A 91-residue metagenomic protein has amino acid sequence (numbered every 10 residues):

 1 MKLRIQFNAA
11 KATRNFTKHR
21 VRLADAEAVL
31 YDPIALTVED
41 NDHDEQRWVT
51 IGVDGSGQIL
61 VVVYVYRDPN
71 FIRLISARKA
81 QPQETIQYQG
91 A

Functional and structural regions predicted by a protein language model:
M1-A91: Ribonuclease/tRNase effector modules and their secretory precursors
